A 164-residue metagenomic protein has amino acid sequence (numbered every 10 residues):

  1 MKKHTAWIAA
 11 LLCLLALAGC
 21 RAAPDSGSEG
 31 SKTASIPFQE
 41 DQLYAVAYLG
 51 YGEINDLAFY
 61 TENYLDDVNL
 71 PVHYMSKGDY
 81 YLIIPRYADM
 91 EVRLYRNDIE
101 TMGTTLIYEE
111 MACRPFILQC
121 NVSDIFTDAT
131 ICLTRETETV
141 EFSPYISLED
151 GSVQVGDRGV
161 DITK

Functional and structural regions predicted by a protein language model:
M1-I8: Bacterial N-terminal signal peptides that target proteins for export
A9-L14: Hydrophobic helical h-region of N-terminal Sec-dependent signal peptides in bacterial secretory/periplasmic proteins
A16-G19: C-terminal motif of bacterial Sec signal peptides marking the signal peptidase cleavage site
R21-A23: Bacterial signal peptide processing site
S26-K164: Mature, Sec-exported extracytoplasmic domains of Gram-positive
